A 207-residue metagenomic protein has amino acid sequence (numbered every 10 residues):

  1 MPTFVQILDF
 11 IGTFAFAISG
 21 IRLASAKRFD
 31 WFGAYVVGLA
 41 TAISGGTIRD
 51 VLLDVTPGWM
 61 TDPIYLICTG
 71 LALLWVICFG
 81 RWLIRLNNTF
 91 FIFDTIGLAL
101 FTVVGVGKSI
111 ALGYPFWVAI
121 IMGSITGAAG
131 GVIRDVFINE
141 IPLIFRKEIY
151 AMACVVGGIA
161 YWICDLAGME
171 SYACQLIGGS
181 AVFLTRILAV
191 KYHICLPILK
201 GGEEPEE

Functional and structural regions predicted by a protein language model:
M1, I194-E207: Intrinsically disordered, low-complexity non-transmembrane regions of multi-pass membrane transporters
M1-F4, D50-M60, V104-V118, I163-C174: Helix-coil boundary and interhelical linker segments in multi-pass alpha-helical membrane proteins
M1-L53, G58: N-terminal topogenic module of multi-pass integral membrane proteins
P2-T13, P57-L71, P115-G127: Structural signature of hydrophobic alpha-helical transmembrane segments
A17-K27, D50, L74-N87, V132-P142 (+1 more regions): C-terminal ends of transmembrane helices
F32-A40, D62-I67, N87-L98, M122 (+2 more regions): Cytoplasmic-side transmembrane-helix entry/capping segments in multi-pass membrane proteins
V36-A40, T47-L53, I121, I125 (+2 more regions): Short, structured motif recognition centered on aromatic/hydrophobic residues
L71-K108: Ordered, amphipathic secondary-structure segments that act as subunit-interaction surfaces in large macromolecular
